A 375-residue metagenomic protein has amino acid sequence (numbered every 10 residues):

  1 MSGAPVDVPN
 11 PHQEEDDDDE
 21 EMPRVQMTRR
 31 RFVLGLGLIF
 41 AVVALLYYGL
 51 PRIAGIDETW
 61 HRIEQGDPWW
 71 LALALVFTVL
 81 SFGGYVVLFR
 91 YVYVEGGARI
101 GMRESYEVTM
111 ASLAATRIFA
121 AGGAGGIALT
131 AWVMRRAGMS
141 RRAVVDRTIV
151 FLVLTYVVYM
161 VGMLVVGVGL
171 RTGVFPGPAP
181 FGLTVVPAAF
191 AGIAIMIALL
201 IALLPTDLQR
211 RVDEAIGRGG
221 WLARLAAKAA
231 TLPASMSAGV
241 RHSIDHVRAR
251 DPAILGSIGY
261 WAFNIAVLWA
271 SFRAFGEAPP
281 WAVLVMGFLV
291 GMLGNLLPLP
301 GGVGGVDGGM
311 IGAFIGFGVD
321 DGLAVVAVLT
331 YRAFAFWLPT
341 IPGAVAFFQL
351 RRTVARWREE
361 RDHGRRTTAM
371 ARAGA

Functional and structural regions predicted by a protein language model:
M1-M110, G169, V174-M292, F336-A375: Predominantly cytoplasmic-facing regulatory/coupling regions of multi-pass membrane proteins
V79-L80, I118-G122, V157, I258 (+2 more regions): Hydrophobic/aromatic residues within the transmembrane alpha-helices of Major Facilitator Superfamily
Y91, G123-A137, V165, P300-G316: Re-entrant/interfacial helical elements at transmembrane boundaries that shape and gate the permeation pathway
V94, Y106-A137, A230-S237: Extended non-transmembrane interhelical loops and adjacent amphipathic helices of multipass membrane proteins
V94-E95, R117, R136, R273-A274 (+2 more regions): Transmembrane helix-loop junction
R103-E107, G122-I127, R136-V153, G318-T330: Membrane-interface alpha-helices at helix entry/exit sites of multi-pass transporters
A111, A115-F119, A143-L164, F190-I193 (+1 more regions): Membrane-embedded alpha-helical segments of transport systems, primarily multispan ion/solute transporters
A111-A121, F272-A274, M286-D307: Transmembrane alpha-helix interface/packing and boundary motifs in multi-pass membrane proteins, characterized by
